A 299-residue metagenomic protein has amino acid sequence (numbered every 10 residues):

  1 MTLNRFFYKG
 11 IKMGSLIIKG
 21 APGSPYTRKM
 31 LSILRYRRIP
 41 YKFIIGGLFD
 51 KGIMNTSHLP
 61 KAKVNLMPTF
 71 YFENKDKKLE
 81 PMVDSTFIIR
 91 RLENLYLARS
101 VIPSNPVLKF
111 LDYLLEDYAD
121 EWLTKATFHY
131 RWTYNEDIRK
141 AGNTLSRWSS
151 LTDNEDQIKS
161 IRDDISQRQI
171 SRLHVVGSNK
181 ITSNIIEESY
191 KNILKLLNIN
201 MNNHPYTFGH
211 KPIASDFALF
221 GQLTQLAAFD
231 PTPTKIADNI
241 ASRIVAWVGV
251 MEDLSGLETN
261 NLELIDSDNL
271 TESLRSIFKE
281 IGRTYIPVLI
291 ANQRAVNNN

Functional and structural regions predicted by a protein language model:
F6-D156, T207, A227-A228, R275 (+1 more regions): GST-like domain detector, emphasizing the conserved glutathione-binding G-site in the N-terminal thioredoxin-like
K125-N299: GST-like fold's C-terminal all-alpha helical module
